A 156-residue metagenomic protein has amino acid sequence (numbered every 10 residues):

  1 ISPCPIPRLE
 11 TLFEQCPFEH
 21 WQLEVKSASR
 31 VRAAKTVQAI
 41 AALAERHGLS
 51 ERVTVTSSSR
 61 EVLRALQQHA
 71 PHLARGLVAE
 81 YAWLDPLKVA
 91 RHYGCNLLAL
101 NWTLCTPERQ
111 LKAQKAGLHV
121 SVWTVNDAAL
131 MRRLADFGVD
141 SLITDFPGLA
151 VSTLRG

Functional and structural regions predicted by a protein language model:
I1-V78, Y93, A116: Metal-dependent phosphodiesterase/phospholipase catalytic core, i.e., the His/Asp/Glu-rich active-site region
S2, G76-G156: C-terminal active-site rim and adjoining tail of enzyme catalytic domains
